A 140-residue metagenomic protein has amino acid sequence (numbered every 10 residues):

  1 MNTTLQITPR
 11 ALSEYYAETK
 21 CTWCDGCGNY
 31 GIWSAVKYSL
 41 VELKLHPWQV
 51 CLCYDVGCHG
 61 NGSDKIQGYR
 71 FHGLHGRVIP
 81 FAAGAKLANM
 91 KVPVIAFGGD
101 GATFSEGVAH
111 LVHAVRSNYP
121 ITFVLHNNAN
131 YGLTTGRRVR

Functional and structural regions predicted by a protein language model:
N2-T4, N127-R140: Thiamine diphosphate
T3-T4, T19, I95-D100: Contiguous hydrophobic segments
L5-L74: Active-site diphosphate/adenylate-binding microenvironment
G28, A109, G136-R138: Short capping/connector residues at structural and topological boundaries
S34-V36, V92, R140: Ubiquitous "structural anchor" signal
C58-G132: Thiamine diphosphate
